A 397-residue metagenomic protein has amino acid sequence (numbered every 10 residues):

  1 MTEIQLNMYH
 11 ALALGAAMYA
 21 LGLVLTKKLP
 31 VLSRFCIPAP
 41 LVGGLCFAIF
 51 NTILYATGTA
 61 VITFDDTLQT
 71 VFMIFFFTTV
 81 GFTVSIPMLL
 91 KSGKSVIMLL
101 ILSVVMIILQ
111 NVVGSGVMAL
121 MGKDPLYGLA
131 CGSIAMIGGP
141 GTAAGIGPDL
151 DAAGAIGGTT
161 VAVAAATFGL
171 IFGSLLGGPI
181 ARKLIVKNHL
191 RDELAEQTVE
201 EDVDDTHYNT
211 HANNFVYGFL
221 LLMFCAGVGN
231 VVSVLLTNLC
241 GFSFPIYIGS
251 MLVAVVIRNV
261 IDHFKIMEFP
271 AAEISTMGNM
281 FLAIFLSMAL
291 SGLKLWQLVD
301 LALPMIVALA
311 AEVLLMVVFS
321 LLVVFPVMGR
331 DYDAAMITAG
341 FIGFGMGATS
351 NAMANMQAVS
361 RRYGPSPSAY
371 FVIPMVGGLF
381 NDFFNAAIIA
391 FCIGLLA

Functional and structural regions predicted by a protein language model:
E3-A17, T63-F76, L126-S133, G241-V253 (+3 more regions): Structural signature of hydrophobic alpha-helical transmembrane segments
M18, L45-T52, D65-G93, M251-I261 (+1 more regions): Hydrophobic transmembrane alpha-helices of secondary-active transporters and Na+-translocating membrane complexes
M18-Y19, L170-H263: Membrane-embedded hairpin module used as a gating/binding unit in multi-pass transport and secretion proteins
L21-S33, T79-K91, I180, I257-A271 (+1 more regions): C-terminal ends of transmembrane helices
L25-L41, I53, G58, I62 (+3 more regions): Flexible hinge motifs at transmembrane-helix junctions and intramembrane kinks/re-entrant loops in multi-pass membrane
V71, S85-S115, T167, T276 (+1 more regions): Entry/N-cap segments of selected transmembrane alpha helices and their immediately preceding amphipathic helices
G116-K123, A166-D202, L314, L322-Y332 (+1 more regions): Juxtamembrane and boundary regions of transmembrane helices in multi-pass small-molecule transporters and channels
V117-G157, V161, F168, I180 (+1 more regions): Alpha-helical membrane segments and immediately flanking helix-loop junctions that form or couple to the substrate/ion
